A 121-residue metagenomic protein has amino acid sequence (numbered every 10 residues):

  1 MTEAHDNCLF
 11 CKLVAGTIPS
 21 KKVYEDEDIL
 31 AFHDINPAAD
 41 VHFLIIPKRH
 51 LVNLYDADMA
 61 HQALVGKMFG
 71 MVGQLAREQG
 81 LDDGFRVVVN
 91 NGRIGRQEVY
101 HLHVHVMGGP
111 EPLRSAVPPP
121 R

Functional and structural regions predicted by a protein language model:
M1-R121: HIT superfamily nucleotide-processing domains
